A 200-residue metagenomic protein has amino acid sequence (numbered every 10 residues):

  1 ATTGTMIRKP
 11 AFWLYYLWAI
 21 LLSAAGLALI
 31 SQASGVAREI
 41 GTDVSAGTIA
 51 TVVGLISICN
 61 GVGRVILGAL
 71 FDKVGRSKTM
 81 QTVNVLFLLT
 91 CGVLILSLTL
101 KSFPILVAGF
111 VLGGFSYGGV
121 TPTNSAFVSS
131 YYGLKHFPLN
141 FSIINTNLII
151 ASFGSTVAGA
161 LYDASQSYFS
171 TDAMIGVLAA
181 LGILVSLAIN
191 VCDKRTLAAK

Functional and structural regions predicted by a protein language model:
G4-L67, S155-A158: Extracytoplasmic gate region of multi-pass secondary transporters
A19, S23, S57, C91 (+1 more regions): Helical-face signature of the major facilitator-like transporter fold
R64-R76, Y162-D163: Helix-to-loop junctions at the C-terminal end of transmembrane segments in multipass secondary transporters
K73-V85: Cytoplasmic membrane-interface "Motif A"-like loop-to-helix N-cap segments of 12-TM Major Facilitator Superfamily
L86-T99: C-terminal ends and interior cores of transmembrane alpha-helices in multi-pass membrane transporters/permeases
G119-Y132: Intracellular juxtamembrane helix-capping segments at the cytosolic ends of symmetry-related transmembrane helices
A160-A179: A membrane-interface helix-boundary motif in multi-pass transporters
G176-K200: Multi-pass alpha-helical transporter architecture, strongest for 12-TM Major Facilitator/SLC carriers used
